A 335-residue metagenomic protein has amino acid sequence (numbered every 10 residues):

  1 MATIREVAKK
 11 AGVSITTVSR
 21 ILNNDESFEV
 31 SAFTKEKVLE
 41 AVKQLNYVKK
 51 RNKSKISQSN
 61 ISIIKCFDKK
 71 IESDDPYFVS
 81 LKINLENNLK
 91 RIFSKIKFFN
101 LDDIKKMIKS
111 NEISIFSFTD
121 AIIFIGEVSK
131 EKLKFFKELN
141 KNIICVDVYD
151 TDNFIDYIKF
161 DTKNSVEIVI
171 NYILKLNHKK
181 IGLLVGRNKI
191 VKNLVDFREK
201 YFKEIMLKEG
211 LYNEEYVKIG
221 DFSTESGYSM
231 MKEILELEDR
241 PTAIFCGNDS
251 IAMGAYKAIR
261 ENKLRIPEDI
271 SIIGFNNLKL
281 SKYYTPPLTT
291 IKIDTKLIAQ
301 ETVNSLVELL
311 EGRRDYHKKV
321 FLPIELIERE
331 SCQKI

Functional and structural regions predicted by a protein language model:
M1-S57: N-terminal helix-turn-helix DNA-binding module of bacterial transcription factors
S19, K55-S73, K180-N188: Short beta-strand segments enriched in small/hydrophobic residues
Q58-N171, I234-E236: Alpha-helical recognition/docking segments in bacterial nutrient-uptake and carbohydrate-utilization systems
S62, F116-I125, G182-V185, V217 (+2 more regions): Periplasmic-binding protein-like
L89-L101, K203-E225: Short beta-strand elements in bilobed, periplasmic/extracellular small-molecule ligand-binding domains
I158-L183, T224-K232, I293-E311: Hydrophobic alpha-helical segments within soluble ligand-binding/sensing domains
V169-E209, K318-C332: An alpha-beta-alpha
K232-I335: Flexible loop/turn connectors
